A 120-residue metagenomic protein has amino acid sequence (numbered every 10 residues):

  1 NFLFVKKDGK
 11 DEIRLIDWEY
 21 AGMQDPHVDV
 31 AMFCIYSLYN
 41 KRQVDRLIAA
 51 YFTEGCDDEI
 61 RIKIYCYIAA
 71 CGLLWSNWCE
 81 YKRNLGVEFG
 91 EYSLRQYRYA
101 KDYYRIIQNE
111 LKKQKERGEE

Functional and structural regions predicted by a protein language model:
N1-V30: Active-site acidic catalytic loop and adjacent metal/ATP-binding pocket of ATP-dependent phosphoryl transfer enzymes
V5-K10, A49, C56, D102-Y103 (+1 more regions): An alpha-helical support segment within catalytic cores of ATP-dependent transferases
K7-D8, T53, L85, N109: Secondary-structure boundary motif
W18, I35, I64: Conserved short-loop catalytic and cofactor-binding motifs
P26-C56, A69-V87: Active-site activation/catalytic loop segments of kinase-like enzymes and analogous catalytic loops in related
V44-K63, A100-N109: Short amphipathic alpha-helical segments and their helix-coil junctions
I62, C66-A70: Start-of-helix signal in alpha-solenoid helical-repeat scaffolds, especially tetratricopeptide repeats
N77-E120: ATP/Mg2+ or Mg2+-diphosphate-binding catalytic cores that bind nucleotide phosphates or diphosphates via glycine-rich
